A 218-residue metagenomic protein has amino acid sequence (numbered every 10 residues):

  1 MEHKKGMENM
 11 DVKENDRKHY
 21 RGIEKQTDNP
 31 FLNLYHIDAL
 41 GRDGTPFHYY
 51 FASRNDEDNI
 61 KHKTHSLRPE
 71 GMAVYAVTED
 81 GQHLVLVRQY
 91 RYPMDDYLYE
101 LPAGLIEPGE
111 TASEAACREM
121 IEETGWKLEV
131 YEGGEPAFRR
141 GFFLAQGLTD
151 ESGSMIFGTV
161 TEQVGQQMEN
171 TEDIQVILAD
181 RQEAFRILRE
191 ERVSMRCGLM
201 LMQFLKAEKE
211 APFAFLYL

Functional and structural regions predicted by a protein language model:
E2-N9: Short, Lys/Arg-enriched N-terminal segments with co-localized hydrophobic residues within the first ~10-30 amino acids
N9-L34, T45, V74: Alpha-helical and coiled-coil interaction segments, frequently adjacent to or embedded within charge-biased
N29-A73, D80: Acidic, metal-coordinating catalytic segment for phosphate/diphosphate chemistry, firing primarily on the Nudix
R42-D43, T78-G81, Y90, T159-V164 (+1 more regions): Short loop segments at secondary-structure junctions
K63-R118: Conserved Nudix-box catalytic region and its N-terminal flanking loop in Nudix hydrolases and closely related
E70-A73, G104-R196, F215-L218: Unchanged
M200-L218: Short, amphipathic C-terminal "tail helix"
